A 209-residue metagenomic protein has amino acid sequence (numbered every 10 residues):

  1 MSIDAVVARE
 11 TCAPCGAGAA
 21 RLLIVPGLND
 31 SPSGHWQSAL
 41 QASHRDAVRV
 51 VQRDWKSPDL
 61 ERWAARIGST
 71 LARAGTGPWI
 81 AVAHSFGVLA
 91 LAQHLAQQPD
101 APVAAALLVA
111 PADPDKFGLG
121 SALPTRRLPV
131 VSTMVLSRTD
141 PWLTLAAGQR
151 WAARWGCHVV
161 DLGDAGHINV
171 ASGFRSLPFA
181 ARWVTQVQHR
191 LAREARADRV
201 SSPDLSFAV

Functional and structural regions predicted by a protein language model:
G16-G77, R193, P203-S206: Active-site catalytic motif of lipid deacylating hydrolases and related acyltransferases
D30-S31, P114-D115, R138-L143: Acidic catalytic loop of the alpha/beta-hydrolase fold
P58-L60, A165-S176: Catalytic histidine-centered segment of alpha/beta-hydrolase-like enzymes
I80-V82, A106: Conserved alpha/beta-hydrolase fold motif
V82-A92: Gly/Ala-rich beta-loop-alpha elbow adjacent to hydrolase catalytic centers
A101-P114, V131: A conserved short beta-strand
L128-L136, D140: Short beta-strand/loop motif that positions the catalytic acidic residue of the alpha/beta-hydrolase fold
G173-V209: Catalytic active-site module of serine/aspartate enzymes centered on a nucleophile-bearing elbow/loop
